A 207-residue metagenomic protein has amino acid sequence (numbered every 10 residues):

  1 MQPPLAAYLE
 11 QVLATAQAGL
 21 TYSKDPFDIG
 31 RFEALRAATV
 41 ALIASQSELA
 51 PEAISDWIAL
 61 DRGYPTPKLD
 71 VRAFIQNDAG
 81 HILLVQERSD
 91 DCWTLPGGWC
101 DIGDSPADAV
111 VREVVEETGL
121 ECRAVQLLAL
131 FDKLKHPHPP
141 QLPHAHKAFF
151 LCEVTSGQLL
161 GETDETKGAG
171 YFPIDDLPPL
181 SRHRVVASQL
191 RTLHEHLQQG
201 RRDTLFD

Functional and structural regions predicted by a protein language model:
M1-A34, A38, C92, L159 (+1 more regions): Nudix hydrolase/Nudix homology domain
P26-I29, E33-R72: Acidic, metal-coordinating catalytic segment for phosphate/diphosphate chemistry, firing primarily on the Nudix
L49-A53, D104, Q199-R201: Juxtamembrane/interface motifs at transmembrane-helix termini
S55-T94, C122, Q126: N-terminal strand-loop-strand
C100-A124, D132-Q189, L205-D207: Unchanged
